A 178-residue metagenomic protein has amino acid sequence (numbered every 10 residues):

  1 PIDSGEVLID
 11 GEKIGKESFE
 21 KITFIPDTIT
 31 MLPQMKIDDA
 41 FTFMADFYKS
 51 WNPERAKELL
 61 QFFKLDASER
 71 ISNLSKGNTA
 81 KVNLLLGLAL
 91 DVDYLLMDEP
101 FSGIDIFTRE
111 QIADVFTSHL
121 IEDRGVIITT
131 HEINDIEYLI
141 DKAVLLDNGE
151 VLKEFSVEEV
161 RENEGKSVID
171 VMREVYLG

Functional and structural regions predicted by a protein language model:
S4-S18: Conserved ABC transporter NBD signature motif
T28-T79: ABC-family P-loop ATPase nucleotide-binding domains
L95-E99: Catalytic Walker B motif of ABC-type/P-loop ATPase nucleotide-binding domains
I106-T108: Helix N-cap at the start of a conserved alpha-helix in ABC-type nucleotide-binding domains
E110-E122: Helical segment within the ABC ATPase nucleotide-binding domain
T130-H131: H-loop/switch region of ABC-family ATPase nucleotide-binding domains
I136-Y138: A short, surface-exposed alpha-helical micro-motif characterized by mixed small hydrophobic and charged/polar residues
